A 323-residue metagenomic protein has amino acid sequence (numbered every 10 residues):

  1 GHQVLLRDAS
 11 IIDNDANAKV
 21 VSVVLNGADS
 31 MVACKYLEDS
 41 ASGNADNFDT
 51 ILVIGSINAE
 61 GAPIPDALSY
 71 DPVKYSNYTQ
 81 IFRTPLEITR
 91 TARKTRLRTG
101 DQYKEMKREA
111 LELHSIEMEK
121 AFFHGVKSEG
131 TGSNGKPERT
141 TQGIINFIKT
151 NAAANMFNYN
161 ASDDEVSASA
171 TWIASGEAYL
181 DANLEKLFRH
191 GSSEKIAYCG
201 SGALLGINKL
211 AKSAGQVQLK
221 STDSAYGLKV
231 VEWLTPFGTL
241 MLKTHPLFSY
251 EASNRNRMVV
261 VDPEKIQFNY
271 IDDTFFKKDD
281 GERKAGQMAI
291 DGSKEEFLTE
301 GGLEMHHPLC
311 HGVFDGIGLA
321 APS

Functional and structural regions predicted by a protein language model:
Q3-L5, A9-T235, T239, T244-S323: Flexible, glycine/threonine- and acidic-rich loop/arm segments that mediate assembly and lattice contacts in viral
